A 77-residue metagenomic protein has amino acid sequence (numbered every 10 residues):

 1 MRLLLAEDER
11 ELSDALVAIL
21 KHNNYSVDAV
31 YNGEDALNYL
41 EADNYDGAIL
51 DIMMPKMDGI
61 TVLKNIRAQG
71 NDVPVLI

Functional and structural regions predicted by a protein language model:
E7: Conserved acidic carboxylate
R10-D28, A42, A68: Two-component/phosphorelay signaling modules centered on CheY-like receiver
N32, D58-T61: Acidic catalytic/metal-coordinating carboxylates
E34-E41, K64: Alpha2 helix of the CheY-like receiver
N44-D46, G70-L76: His-Asp phosphorelay/catalytic-motif detector in bacterial-type signaling
D51: Active-site residues of response regulator receiver
M54: Receiver (REC) domain active-site loop signature in two-component systems and cognate sites in sensor histidine kinases
I60-N71: Short amphipathic alpha-helix used as the core "switch/output" element in two-component signaling
